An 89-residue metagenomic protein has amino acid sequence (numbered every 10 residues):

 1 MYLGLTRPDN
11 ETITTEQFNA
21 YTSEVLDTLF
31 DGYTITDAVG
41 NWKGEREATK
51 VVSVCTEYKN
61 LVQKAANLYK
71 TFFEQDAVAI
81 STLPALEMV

Functional and structural regions predicted by a protein language model:
M1-T28, G32, Y58, A85: N-terminal, polar/charged subdomain of small-to-medium soluble alpha/beta proteins
T6, T22-V25, D37, F73 (+1 more regions): Generic alpha-helical secondary structure signal
D9-E11, N41-K43, M88: Residues in flexible loops and secondary-structure boundaries
T22, V39, A65-Y69: Intrinsically disordered, low-complexity boundary segments flanking structured domains
D27-E45: Short, glycine- and small/hydrophobic-rich beta-strand elements in well-ordered beta-sheets
R46-V89: Helix-rich interaction surfaces within compact, conserved domain-sized segments that mediate assembly or partner
